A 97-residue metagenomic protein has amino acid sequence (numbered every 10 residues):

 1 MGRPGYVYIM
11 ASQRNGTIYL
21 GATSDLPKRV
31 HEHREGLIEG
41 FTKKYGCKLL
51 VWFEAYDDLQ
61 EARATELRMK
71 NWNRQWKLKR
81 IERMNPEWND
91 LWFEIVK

Functional and structural regions predicted by a protein language model:
M1-E39, K43-A55, Q60-K70, M84-K97: GIY-YIG nuclease catalytic motif and its immediate N-terminal context
Q75-E82: A short, polar/charged loop-to-alpha-helix boundary motif
